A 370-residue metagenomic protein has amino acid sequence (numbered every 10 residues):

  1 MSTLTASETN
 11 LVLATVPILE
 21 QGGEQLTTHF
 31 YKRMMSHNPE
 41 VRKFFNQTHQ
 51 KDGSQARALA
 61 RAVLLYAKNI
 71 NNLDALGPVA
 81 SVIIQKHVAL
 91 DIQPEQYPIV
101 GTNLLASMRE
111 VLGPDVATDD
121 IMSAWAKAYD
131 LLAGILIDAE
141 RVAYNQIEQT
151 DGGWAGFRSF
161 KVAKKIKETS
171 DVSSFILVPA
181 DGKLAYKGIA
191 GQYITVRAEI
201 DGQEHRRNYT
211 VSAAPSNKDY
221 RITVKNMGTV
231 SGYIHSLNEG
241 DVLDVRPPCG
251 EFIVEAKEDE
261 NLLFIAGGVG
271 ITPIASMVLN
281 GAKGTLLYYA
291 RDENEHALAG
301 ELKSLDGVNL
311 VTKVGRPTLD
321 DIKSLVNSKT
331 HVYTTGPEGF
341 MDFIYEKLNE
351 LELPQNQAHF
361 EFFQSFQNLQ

Functional and structural regions predicted by a protein language model:
S2-G156, T318: Globin-like tetrapyrrole-binding proteins
T15, E40-V41, K86-V88, R207 (+2 more regions): Glycine-rich, flexible loop/turn motifs
K32, T102, I189, T272-A275: Short alpha-helical basic/polar micro-motif
V100, S123, M227-Q370: FNR/FR-type flavoprotein reductase catalytic core
T150-D244, E260, Y289-D292: Ferredoxin-reductase
